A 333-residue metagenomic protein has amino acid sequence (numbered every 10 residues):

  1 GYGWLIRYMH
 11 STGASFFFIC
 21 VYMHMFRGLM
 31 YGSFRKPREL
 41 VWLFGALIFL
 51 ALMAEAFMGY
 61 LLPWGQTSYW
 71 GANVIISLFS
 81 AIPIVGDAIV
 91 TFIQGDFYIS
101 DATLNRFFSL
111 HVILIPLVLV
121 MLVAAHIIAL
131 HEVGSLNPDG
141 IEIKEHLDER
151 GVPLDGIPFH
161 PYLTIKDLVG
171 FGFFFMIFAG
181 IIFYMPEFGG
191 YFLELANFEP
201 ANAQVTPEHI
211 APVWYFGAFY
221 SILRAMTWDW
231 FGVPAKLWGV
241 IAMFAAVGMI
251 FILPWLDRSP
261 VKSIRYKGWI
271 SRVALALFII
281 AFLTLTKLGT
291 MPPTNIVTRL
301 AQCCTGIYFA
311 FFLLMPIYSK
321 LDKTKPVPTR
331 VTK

Functional and structural regions predicted by a protein language model:
G1-G13, C20-K333: Membrane-embedded and interfacial regions of multi-pass energy-transducing membrane proteins
